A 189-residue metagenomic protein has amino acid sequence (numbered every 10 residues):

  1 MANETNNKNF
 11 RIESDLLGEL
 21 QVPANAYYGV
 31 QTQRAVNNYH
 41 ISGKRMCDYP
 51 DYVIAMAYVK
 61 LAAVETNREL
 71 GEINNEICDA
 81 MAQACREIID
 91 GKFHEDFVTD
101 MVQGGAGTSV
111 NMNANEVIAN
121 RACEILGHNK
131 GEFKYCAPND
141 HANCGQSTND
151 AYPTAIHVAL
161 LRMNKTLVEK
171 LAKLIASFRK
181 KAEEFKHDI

Functional and structural regions predicted by a protein language model:
A2-I189: Conserved, well-structured ligand/cofactor-binding cores
